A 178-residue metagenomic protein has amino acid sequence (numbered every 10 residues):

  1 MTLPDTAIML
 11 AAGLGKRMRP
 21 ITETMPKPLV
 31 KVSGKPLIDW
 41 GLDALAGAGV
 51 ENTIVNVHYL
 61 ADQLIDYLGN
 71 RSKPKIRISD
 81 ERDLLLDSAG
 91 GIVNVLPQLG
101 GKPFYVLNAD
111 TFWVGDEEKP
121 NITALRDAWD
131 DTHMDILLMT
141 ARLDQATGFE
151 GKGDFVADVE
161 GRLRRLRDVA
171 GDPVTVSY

Functional and structural regions predicted by a protein language model:
M1-M9, R17, K31, K35-N108 (+3 more regions): Conserved N-terminal catalytic core of the sugar/cofactor nucleotidyltransferase
A12: The conserved beta1-alpha1 loop
G15-R17, T132: Glycine-rich "HGGG/HGxG" loop immediately N-terminal to the catalytic nucleophile of the alpha/beta-hydrolase
P20-E23: Conserved catalytic-core motifs of eukaryotic protein kinase domains, centered on the activation segment
I76, V114-Y178: Conserved core of the sugar-phosphate nucleotidyltransferase
